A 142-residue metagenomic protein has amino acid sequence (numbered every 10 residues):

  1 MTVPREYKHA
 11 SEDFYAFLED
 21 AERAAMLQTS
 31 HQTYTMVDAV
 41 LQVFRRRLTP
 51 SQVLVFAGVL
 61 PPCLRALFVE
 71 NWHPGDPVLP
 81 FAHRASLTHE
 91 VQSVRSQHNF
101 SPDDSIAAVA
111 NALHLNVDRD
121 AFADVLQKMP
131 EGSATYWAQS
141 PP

Functional and structural regions predicted by a protein language model:
M1-E12, A16-E19, P141-P142: Intrinsic N-terminal pre-sequences and regulatory tails
T2, E6-H9, A25, S93-S96 (+3 more regions): Alpha-helical membrane-protein topology signature
T2-H9, Q32, L79, S101: A general boundary/transition motif marking the beginning of the first structured unit of a protein
A10-T29, V37-Q42, A82-Q97: Short, flexible domain-boundary/linker segments around small modular repeats
L27-D38, R45-L54, Q97-A107, H114-Q127: Short, low-complexity cationic-aromatic patches
R47-P80, V117-P142: Extended intrinsically disordered, low-complexity coil regions enriched in Ser, Thr, Gly, Ala and often Pro
F68-R119: Short, solvent-exposed interaction modules
